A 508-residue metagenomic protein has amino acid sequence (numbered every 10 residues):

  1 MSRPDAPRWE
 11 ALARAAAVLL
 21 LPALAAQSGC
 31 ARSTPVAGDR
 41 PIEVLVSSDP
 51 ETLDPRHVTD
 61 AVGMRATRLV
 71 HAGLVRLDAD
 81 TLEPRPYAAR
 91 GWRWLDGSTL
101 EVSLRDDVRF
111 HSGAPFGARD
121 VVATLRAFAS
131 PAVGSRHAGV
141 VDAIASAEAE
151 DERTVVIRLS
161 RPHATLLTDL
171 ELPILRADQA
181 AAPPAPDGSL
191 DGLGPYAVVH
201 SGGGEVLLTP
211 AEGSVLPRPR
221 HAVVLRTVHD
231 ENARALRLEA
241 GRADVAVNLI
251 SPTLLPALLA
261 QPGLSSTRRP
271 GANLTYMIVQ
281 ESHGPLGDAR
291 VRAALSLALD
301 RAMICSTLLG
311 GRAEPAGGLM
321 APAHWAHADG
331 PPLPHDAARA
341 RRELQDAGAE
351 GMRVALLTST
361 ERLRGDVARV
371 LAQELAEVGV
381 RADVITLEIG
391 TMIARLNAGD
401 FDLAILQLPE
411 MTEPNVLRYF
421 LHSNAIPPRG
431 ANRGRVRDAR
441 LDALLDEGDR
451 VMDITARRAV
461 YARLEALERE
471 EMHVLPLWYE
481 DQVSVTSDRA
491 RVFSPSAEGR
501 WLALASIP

Functional and structural regions predicted by a protein language model:
L45-D96, R126, D191-G192: N-terminal lobe/hinge region of extracytoplasmic solute-binding protein
G91-G134, V156, R237, P285-G287: Aromatic- and charge-enriched surface segment that lines or borders ligand/interaction sites
R93, S103, H137-A180: Surface-exposed binding/hinge segments that line and control ligand-binding clefts or catalytic entry sites
P162-R218, A222, D230-N232, A337-A338 (+1 more regions): Gly/Pro-rich hinge or "lid" segments in bacterial periplasmic/extracellular proteins
A211-P256, R381: Ligand-site clamp/hinge motif
G287-Q373, R463: Append "and occasionally in soluble cytosolic enzymes with long acidic Gly/Pro-rich linkers
D383-M392, N397, Y419-D488: Extracytoplasmic/peripheral linker and loop segments enriched in polar/acidic and small residues with frequent Thr/Pro
S484-P508: Long beta-strand-rich cores associated with HINT superfamily self-processing modules
